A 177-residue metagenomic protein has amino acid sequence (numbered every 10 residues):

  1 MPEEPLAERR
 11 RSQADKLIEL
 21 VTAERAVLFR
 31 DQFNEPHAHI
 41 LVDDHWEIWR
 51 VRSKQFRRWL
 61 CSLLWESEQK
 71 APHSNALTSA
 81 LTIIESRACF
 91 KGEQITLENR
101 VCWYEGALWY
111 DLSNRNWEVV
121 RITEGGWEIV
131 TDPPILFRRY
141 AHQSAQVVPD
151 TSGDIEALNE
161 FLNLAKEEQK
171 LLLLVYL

Functional and structural regions predicted by a protein language model:
P2-A76: N-terminal accessory targeting/assembly segments
E3-E8, L77-I95, Q146-E156: Generic detector of solvent-exposed, compositionally biased contiguous segments
Q13, F56, A76, A80 (+3 more regions): Alpha-helical structural motif
V21, V27, V42, V51 (+6 more regions): Extended aliphatic helical segments
F29, F33, F56, F90 (+2 more regions): Phenylalanine-focused residue identity feature
D31-F33, L97, L171-V175: Short coil/turn segments at secondary-structure boundaries
H39-E47, G125-L177: P-loop NTPase catalytic core of nucleic-acid-dependent motor ATPases
H45-W127: Long, basic/Gly/Ser/Thr-rich N-terminal segments that mediate initial subcellular attachment or targeting
